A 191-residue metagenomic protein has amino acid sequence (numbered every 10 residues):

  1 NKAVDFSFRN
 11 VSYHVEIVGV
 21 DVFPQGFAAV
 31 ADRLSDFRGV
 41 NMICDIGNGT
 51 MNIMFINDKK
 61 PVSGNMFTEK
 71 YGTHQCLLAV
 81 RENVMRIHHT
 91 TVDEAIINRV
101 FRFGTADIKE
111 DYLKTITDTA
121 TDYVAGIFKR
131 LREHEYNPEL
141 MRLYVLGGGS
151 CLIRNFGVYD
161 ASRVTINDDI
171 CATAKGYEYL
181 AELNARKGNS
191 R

Functional and structural regions predicted by a protein language model:
N1-I43, P61-Q75, A95-R191: Nucleotide/phosphate-binding catalytic cleft detector across ATP-hydrolyzing and phosphate-transferring enzymes
C44-N48: Active-site-proximal alpha-helical scaffolds that flank and shape metal-associated catalytic sites
M51-F55: Short beta-strand scaffold segments in enzyme catalytic cores
N57-K59: A short beta-strand motif that forms part of the nucleic acid-binding face of small beta-barrel RNA-binding folds
N83-A95: Active-site-adjacent segment of 2-oxoglutarate/Fe(II) JmjC oxygenases
